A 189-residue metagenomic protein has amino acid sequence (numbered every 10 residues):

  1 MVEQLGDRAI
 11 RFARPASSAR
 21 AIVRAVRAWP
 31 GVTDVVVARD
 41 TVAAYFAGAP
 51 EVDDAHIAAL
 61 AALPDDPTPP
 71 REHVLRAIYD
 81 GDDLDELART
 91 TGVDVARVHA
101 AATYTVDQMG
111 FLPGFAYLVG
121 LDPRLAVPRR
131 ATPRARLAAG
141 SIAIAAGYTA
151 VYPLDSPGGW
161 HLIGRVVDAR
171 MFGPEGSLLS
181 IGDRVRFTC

Functional and structural regions predicted by a protein language model:
M1-C189: Glycine-rich active-site loops that engage anionic ligands at enzyme catalytic sites
